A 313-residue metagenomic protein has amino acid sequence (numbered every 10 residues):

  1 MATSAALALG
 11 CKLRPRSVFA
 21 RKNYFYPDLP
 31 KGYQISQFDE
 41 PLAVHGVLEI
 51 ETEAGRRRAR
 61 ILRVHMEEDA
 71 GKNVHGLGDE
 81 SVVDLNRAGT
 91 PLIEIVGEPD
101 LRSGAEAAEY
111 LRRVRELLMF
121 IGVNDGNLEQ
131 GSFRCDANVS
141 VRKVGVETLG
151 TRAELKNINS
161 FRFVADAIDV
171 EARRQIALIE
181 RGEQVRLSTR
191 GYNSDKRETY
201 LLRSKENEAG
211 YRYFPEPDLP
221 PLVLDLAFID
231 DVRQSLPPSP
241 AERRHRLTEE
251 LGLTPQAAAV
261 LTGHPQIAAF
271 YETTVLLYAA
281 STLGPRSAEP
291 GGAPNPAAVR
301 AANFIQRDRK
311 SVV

Functional and structural regions predicted by a protein language model:
M1-P238, E249, P255, A279-P294 (+1 more regions): Basic, nucleic-acid-interacting segments
S235-A241, T248-G252, T262-A269: Short acidic alpha-helix initiation/capping motifs at coil-to-helix transition points, especially at protein N-termini
P255-S311: Histone-fold and other basic nucleic-acid-binding segments
